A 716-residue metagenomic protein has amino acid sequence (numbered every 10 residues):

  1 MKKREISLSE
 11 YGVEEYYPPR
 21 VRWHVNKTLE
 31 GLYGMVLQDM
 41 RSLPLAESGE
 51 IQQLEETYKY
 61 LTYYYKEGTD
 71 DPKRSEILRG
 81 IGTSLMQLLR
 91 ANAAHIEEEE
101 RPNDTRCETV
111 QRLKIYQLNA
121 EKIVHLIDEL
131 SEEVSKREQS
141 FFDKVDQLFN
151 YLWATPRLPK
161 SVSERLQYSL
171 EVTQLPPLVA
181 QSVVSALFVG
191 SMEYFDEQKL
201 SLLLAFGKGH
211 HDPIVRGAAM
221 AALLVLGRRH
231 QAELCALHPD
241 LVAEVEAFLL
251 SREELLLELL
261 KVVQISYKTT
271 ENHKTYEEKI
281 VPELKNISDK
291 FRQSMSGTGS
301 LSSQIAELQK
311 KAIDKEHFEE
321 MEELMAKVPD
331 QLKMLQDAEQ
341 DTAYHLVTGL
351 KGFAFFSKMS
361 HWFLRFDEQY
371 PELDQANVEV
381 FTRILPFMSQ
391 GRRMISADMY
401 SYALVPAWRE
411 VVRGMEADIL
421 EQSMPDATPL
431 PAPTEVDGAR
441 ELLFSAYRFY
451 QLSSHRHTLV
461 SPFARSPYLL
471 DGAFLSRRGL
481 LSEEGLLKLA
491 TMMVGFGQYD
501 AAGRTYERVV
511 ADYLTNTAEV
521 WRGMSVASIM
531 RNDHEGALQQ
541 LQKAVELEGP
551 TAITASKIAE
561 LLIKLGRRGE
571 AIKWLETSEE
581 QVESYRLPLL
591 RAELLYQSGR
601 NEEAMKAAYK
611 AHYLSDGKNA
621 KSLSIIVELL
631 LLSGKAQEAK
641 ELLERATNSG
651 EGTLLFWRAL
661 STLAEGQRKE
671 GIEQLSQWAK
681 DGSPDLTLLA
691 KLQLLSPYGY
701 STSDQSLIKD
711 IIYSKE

Functional and structural regions predicted by a protein language model:
K2-D143: Extended, helix-rich scaffolding/adaptor regions
K2-T69, K268, N272-S423: Non-catalytic protein-protein interaction scaffold segments in large eukaryotic complex-forming proteins
G31-G34, Q53-E56, Y60, Q87 (+7 more regions): The canonical alpha-helical register within tetratricopeptide repeats
I115-H210, L226-E233, E271: Alpha-helical solenoid scaffolds in large eukaryotic transport, assembly, and signaling factors
K122-D128, K136, F141-V145, L226-R229 (+5 more regions): Long alpha-helical HEAT/HEAT-like repeat alpha-solenoid scaffolds in very large eukaryotic proteins, especially those
R137, V145-A154, E483-E716: Extended amphipathic alpha-helical coiled-coil/heptad-repeat regions
S360-E548: Alpha-solenoid helical-repeat scaffolds
